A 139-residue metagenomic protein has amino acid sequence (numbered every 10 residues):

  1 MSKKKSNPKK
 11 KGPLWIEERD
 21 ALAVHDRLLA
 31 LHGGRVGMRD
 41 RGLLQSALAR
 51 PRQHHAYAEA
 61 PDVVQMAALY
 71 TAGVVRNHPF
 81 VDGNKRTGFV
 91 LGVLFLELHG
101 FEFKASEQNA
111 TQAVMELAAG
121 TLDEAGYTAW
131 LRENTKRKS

Functional and structural regions predicted by a protein language model:
M1-S139: FIC/Doc superfamily catalytic core
